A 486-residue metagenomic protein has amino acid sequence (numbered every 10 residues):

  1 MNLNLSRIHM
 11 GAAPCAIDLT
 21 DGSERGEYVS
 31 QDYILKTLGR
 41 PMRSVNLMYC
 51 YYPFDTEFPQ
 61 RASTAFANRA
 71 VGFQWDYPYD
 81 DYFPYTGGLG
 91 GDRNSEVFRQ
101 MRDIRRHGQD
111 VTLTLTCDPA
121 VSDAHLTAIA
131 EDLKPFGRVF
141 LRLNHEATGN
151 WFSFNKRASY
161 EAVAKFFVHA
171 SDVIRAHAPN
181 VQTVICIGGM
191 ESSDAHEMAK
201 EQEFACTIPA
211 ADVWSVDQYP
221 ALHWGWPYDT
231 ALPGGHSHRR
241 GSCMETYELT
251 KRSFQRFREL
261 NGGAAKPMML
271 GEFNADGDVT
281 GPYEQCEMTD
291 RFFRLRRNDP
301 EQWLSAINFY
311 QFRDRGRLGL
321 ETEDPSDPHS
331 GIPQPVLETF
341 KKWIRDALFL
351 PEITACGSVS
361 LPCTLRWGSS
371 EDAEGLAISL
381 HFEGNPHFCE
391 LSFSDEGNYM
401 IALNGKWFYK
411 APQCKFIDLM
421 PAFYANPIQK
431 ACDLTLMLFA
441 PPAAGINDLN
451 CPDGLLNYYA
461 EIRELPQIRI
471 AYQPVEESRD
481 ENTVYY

Functional and structural regions predicted by a protein language model:
N2-I34, Y49-Y52, K266-S360: Substrate-binding cleft of secreted/luminal carbohydrate-active enzymes
T20-D132: N-terminal carbohydrate-binding/catalytic regions of secreted carbohydrate-active enzymes
E27-I34, L89-Q100, A124-E131, S193-C206 (+2 more regions): Alpha-helical scaffolding within the catalytic cores of extracellular/periplasmic polymer-degrading hydrolases
L47-C50, L113, K200-E245, Y310-R315: Aromatic- and acid-rich polysaccharide-binding/catalytic face of secreted or lumenal carbohydrate-active enzymes
A62-S63, R69-Q74, P78-Y85, G91 (+1 more regions): Glycoside hydrolase catalytic-domain groove-lining segments
D132-Y160, V184-M190, L270: Active-site groove signature of glycoside hydrolases
D172-A199, G263-D278, L304-D314: Aromatic-lined carbohydrate-recognition surfaces of secreted/lumenal glycan-active proteins
D299-F393, M400-I401, G405, Y409 (+2 more regions): Aromatic-rich peripheral "rim/lid" segments of glycoside hydrolase catalytic domains that contact and position glycan
